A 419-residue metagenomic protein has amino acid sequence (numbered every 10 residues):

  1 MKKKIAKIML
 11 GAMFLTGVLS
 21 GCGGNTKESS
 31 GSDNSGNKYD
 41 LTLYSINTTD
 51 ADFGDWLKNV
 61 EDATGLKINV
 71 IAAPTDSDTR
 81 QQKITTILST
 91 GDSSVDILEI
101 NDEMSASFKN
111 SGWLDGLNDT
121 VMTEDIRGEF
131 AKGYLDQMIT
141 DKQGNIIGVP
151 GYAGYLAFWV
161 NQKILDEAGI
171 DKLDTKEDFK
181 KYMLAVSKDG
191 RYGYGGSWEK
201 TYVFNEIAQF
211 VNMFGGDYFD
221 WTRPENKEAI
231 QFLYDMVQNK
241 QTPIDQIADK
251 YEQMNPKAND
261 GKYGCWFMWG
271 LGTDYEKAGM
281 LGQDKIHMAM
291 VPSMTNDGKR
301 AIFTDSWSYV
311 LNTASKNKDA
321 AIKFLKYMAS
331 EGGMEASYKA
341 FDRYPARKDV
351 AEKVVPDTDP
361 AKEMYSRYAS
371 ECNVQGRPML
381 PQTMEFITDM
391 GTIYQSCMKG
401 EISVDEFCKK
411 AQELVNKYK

Functional and structural regions predicted by a protein language model:
M1-L41, E352, D357-D359, K409-K419: Short, low-complexity disordered leader/linker segments with a strong preference for bacterial N-terminal type II
T48-N69, M390: Short, polar/charged alpha-helical segment
D62-A63, K67-A72, T85, S89-T90 (+4 more regions): Extracytoplasmic/periplasmic substrate-recognition and gating elements
D62-G133, E167-D171, K257, G261-C265 (+2 more regions): Extracytoplasmic "Venus flytrap"/periplasmic binding protein-like
T85-S89, S93-D96, E124-K163, D297-A301 (+1 more regions): A structural signal for short loop-to-beta-strand junctions that line the ligand-binding cleft of periplasmic/secreted
D102-Y155, K180, E206, Q283-V291 (+2 more regions): Hinge/lid segment of periplasmic solute-binding proteins
K132, M138, A289, Y338-T392 (+1 more regions): Long, aromatic- and glycine/proline-rich binding clefts that accommodate carbohydrate-like moieties
M183-D189, F219-I247, V291: Glycine-centered hinge/linker elements that transmit conformational signals in sensory and ligand-binding systems
